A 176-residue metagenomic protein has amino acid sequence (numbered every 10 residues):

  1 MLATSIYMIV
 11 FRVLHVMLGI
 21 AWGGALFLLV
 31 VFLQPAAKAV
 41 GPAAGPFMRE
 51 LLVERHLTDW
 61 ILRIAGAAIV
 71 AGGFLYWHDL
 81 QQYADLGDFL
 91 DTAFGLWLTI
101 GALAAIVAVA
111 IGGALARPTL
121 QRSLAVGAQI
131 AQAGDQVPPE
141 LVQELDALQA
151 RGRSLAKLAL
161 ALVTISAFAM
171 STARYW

Functional and structural regions predicted by a protein language model:
M1-W176: Polytopic transmembrane helical bundles with strong interfacial aromatic enrichment
